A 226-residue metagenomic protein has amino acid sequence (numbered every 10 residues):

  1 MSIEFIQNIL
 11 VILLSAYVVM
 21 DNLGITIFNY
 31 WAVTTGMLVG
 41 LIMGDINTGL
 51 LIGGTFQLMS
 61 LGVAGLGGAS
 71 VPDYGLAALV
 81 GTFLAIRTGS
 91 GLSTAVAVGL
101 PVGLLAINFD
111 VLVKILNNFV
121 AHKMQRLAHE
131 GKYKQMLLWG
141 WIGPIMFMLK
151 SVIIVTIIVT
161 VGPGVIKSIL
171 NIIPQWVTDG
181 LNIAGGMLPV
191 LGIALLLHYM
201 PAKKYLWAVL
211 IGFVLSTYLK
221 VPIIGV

Functional and structural regions predicted by a protein language model:
M1-L76: Hydrophobic transmembrane alpha-helices
F5-L10, L50-L51, V96-L100, L137 (+5 more regions): Hydrophobic alpha-helical transmembrane segments
I6-I9, I172-V226: C-terminal transmembrane helix-loop-helix hairpin of multi-pass membrane proteins
Y17-I25, S60-A69, A106, D110 (+2 more regions): Transmembrane alpha-helix interface/packing and boundary motifs in multi-pass membrane proteins, characterized by
Y30, V71-A77, Y205-A208, I223-G225: Transmembrane helix boundary and interhelical junction motifs in multipass membrane proteins
I42-T48, T88-L92, A202-K203, T217-I224: Transmembrane helix interruption/hinge and helix-loop junction motifs
L50, G54-K123: Hydrophobic, small-residue-rich transmembrane alpha-helices and their short perimembrane loops in multi-pass membrane
A95-I193: Helix-loop-helix junctions within the multi-pass membrane cores of secondary transporters/permeases
